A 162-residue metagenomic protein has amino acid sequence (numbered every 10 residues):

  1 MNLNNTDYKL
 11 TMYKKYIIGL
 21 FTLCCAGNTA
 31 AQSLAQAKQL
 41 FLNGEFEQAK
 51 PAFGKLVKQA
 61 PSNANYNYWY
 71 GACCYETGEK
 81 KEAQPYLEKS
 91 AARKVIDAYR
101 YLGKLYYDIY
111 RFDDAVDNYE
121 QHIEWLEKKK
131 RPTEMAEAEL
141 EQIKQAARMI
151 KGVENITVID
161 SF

Functional and structural regions predicted by a protein language model:
A31-Q32, N65, D97-Y99, R131 (+1 more regions): Start-of-helix register in tetratricopeptide repeats
Q32-Q59: Alpha-helical segment of the N-proximal tetratricopeptide repeat
L42-N43, E76-T77, D108-I109, Q142-M149: Register position in tetratricopeptide repeats
S62, K94-V95: Short helix-capping/linker turns of helical repeat alpha-solenoids
W69, Y101, M135-E139: Canonical tetratricopeptide repeat
D114-F162: Pro/Ala/Gly-rich low-complexity, hydrophilic intrinsically disordered segments
